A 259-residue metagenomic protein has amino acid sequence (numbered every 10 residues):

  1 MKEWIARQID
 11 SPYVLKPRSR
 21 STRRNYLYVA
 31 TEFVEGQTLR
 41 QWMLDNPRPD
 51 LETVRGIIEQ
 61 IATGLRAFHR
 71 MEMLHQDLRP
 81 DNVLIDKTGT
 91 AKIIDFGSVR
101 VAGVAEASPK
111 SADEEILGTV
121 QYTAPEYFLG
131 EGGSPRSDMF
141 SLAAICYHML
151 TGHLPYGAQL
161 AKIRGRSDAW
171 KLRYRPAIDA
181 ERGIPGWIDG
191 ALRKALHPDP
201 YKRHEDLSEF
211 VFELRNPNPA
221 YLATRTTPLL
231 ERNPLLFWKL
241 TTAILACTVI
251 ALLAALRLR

Functional and structural regions predicted by a protein language model:
M1-Q8: AlphaC helix of the eukaryotic protein kinase fold
I9-Y13, I116: Flexible N-lobe loop architecture of eukaryotic-like protein kinase catalytic domains
R20: Activation-segment/catalytic-loop signature of the eukaryotic protein kinase fold
R24-T38, W42: Conserved short submotifs of the Hanks-type protein kinase catalytic core that shape the nucleotide-binding pocket
I57-I58: Activation segment signature within eukaryotic-like protein kinase domains
T63-M73: Protein kinase catalytic-loop region centered on the HRD/HxD motif
Q121-Y221: C-terminal lobe helix-coil module of Hanks-type protein kinase domains
